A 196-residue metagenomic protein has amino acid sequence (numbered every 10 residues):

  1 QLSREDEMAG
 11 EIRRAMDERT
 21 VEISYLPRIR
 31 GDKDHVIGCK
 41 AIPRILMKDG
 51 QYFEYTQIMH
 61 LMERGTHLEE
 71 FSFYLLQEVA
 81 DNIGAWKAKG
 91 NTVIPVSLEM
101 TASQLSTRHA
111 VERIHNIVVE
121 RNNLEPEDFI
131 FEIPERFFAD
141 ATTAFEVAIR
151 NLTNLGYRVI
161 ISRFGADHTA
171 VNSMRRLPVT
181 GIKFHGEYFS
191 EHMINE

Functional and structural regions predicted by a protein language model:
R4-L61, E99, I161: Active-site core of bacterial EAL-family cyclic-dinucleotide phosphodiesterase domains
E5-M8, S72, A110-V111, A144-F145 (+2 more regions): The cytosolic transmitter module of two-component sensor histidine kinases
R14, E18, R30-D32, K48-D49 (+3 more regions): Nucleotide second-messenger and two-component phosphorelay signaling modules
P27, P43, M100-A102, I133-E135 (+1 more regions): Short glycine-centered, acidic/aromatic-flanked micro-motifs in structured strand/loop junctions that mark active-site
H35-G38, H67-F145: Catalytic core of bacterial c-di-GMP phosphodiesterases, primarily the EAL and HD-GYP domains, capturing alpha-helical
T56-H60, E69, R150: Conserved long alpha-helical elements within nucleotide-processing catalytic cores of c-di-GMP signaling and class III
I117-N195: The catalytic core of metal-dependent phosphodiesterases that act on cyclic dinucleotides
